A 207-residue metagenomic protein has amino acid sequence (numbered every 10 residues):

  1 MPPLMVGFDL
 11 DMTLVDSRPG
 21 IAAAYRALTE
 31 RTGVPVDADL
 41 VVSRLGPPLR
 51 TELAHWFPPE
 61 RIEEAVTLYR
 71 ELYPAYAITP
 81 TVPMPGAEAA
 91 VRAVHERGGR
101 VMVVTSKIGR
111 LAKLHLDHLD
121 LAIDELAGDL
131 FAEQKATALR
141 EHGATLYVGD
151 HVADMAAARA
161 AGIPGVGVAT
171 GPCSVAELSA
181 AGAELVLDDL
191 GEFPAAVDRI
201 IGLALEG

Functional and structural regions predicted by a protein language model:
M1-F8, A195-D198, A204-G207: Non-catalytic pre-domain segments flanking phosphatase-related domains
P2-E88, R97: N-terminal helical cap/lid subdomain that shapes the substrate entry/recognition surface in HAD-like hydrolases
M5, Q134-A157: Conserved Lys-Pro-Asp/Glu-containing loop-to-beta segment of HAD-superfamily phosphomonoesterases, centered on
Y25, A87-L116, D129: Substrate-recognition element of Asp-dependent hydrolases with the DxDx(T/V) motif
L40-V41, L121-K135: A short, structured active-site edge motif that brings together acidic residues
G86, A90, Q134-A138, S174 (+1 more regions): Short acidic active-site motifs
A93, H115-H118, A138, A157-A160 (+1 more regions): Well-formed, non-transmembrane alpha-helical positions, independent of function
T105, V148-L187, G191: Acidic, Mg2+-coordinating phosphoryl-transfer loop and its flanking beta/alpha structural elements, shared across
